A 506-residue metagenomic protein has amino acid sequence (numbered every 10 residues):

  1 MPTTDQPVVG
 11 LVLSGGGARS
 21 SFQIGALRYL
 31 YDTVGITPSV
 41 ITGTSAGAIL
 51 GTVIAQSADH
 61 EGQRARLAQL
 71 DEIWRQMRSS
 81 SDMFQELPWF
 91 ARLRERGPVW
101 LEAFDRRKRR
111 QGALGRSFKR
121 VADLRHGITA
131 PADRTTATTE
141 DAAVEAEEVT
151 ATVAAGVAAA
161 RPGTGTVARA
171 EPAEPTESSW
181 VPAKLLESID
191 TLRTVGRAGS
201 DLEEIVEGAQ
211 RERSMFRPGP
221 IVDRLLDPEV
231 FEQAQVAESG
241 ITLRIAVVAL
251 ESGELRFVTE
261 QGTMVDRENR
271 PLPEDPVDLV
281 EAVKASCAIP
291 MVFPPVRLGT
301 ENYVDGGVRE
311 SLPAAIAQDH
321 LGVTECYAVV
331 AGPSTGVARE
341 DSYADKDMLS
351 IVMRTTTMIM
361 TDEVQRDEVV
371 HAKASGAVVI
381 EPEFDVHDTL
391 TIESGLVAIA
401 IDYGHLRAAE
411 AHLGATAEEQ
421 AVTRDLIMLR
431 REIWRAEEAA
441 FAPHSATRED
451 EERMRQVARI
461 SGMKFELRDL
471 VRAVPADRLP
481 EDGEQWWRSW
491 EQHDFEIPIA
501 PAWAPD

Functional and structural regions predicted by a protein language model:
M1-T44, T52-D506: Patatin-like phospholipase
